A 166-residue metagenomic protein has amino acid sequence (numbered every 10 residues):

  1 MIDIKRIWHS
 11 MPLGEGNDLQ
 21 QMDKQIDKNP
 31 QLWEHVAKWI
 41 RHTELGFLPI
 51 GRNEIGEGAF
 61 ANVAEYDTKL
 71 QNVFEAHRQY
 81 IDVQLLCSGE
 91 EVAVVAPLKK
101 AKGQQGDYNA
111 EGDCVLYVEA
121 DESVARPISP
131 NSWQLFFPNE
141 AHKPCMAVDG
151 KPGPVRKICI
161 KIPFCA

Functional and structural regions predicted by a protein language model:
M1-N62, V73-F74: A short, N-terminal "cap"/entry segment at the start of jelly-roll beta-barrel domains of the cupin/DSBH fold
G56, T68-D82, A101-Q104, D121 (+2 more regions): A short beta-loop-beta micro-motif enriched in histidine and acidic residues
F60-H77, C87-K102, P138: Conserved short histidine dyad/triad with adjacent acidic residue
N72-V73, E122-V124, C145-D149: Catalytic micro-motifs at enzyme active sites that drive phosphoryl/nucleotidyl and oxygen chemistry
R78-V92, P97-K99, G106-V118, K161-I162: Short, conserved beta-strand element in jelly-roll/cupin
V83, W133-L135, K151-A166: A short hydrophobic beta-strand segment most commonly corresponding to one strand of the jelly-roll/cupin
K99-A101, H142, G150: Short, surface-exposed beta-strand-loop junctions and turns on beta-sheet-rich folds
R126-A147: Conserved metal-binding segment of the jelly-roll/cupin
